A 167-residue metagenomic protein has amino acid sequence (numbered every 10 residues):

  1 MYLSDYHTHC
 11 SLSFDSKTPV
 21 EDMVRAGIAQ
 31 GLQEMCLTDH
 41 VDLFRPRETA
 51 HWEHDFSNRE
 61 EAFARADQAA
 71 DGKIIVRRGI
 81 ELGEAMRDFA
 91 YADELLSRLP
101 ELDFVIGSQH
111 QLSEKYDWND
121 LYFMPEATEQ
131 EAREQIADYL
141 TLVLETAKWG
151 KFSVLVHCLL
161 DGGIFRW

Functional and structural regions predicted by a protein language model:
M1-Y91, S97, V154, C158-R166: An N-terminally biased module of ancient metal coordination in phosphate/nucleic-acid-related enzymes
Y2, N58, Y91, L95 (+3 more regions): Serine/threonine-rich low-complexity intrinsically disordered regions
L12-F14, P100-E101, G107-W167: Domain-core and long-helix interface of multi-subunit machines
G31-E34, A62-A66, F104-S108, A132-I136: Short, surface-exposed, polar/charged, turn-prone segments marking secondary-structure boundaries
